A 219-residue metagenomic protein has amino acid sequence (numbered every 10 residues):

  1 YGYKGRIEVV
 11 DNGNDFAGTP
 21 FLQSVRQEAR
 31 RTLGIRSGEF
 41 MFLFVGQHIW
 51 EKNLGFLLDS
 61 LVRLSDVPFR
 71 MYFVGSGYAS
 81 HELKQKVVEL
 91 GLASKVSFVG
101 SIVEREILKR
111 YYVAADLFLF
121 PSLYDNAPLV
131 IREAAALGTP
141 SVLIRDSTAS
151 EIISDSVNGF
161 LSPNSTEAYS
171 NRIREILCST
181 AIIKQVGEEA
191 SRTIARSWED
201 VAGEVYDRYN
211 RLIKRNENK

Functional and structural regions predicted by a protein language model:
G13: Carbohydrate-associated surface elements
F40-R63, Y78-K84: A conserved mid-protein helix/loop that constitutes part of the nucleotide-sugar donor-binding site
K84-I102: Nucleotide-activated donor-binding/catalytic signature segment of Leloir-type glycosyltransferases, i.e., the conserved
S101, K109-A115: Short alpha-helical donor nucleotide-sugar binding micro-motif in glycosyltransferases
L123: Aromatic "clamp/platform" in nucleotide-sugar-dependent glycosyltransferases that forms part of the donor/acceptor
I131, P140-I144: Short hydrophobic beta-strand element within catalytic cores of glycosyltransferases and related nucleotide-activated
D155-S156, F160-T166, E175-T180: Conserved acidic donor-binding segment of nucleotide-sugar-dependent glycosyltransferases
A181-R211: A charged, aromatic-enriched C-terminal amphipathic alpha-helix characteristic of glycosyltransferases across folds
